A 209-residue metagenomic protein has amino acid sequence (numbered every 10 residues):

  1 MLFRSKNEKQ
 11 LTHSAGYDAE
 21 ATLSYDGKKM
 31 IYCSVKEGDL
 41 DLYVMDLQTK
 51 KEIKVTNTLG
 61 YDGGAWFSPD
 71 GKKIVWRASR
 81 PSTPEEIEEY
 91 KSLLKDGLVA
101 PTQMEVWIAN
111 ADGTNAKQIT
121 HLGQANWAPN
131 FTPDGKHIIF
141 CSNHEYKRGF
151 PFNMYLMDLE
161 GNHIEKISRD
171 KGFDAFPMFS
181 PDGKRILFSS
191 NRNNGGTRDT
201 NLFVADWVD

Functional and structural regions predicted by a protein language model:
M1-L2: Short, small-residue-biased leader/transition segments that mark boundaries at the very start of proteins
N7-K9, K50-I53, T114-Q118, N162-K166: Predominantly a core beta-strand signature of beta-propeller blades across repeat-based propeller domains
T12-D18, C33-Y43, T56-Y61, R77-E105 (+5 more regions): A flexible loop/linker signature enriched in serine peptidases of the S9 family
Y25-D26, P69-D70, P133-D134, P181-D182: Residue-level detector of Asp-centered blade-edge/turn motifs that repeat once per structural unit in beta-propeller
M30-I31, I74, I138, I186: Hydrophobic beta-strand positions that form the internal "hydrophobic ladder" of WD40/Gbeta-like beta-propeller blades
A205-D209: Short loop/turn segments immediately following beta-strands, especially the blade-tip and inter-blade linker loops
